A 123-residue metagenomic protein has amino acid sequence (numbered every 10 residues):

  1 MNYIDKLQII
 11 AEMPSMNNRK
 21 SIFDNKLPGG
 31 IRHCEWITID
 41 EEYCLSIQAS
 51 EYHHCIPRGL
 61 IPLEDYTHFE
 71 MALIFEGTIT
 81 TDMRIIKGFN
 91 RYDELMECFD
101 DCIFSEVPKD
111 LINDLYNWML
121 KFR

Functional and structural regions predicted by a protein language model:
M1-I4, E42-C44: Aromatic-enriched hydrophobic runs in primary sequence
Y3-S21, T80-R123: Low-complexity intrinsically disordered segments
N18-T67: Amphipathic, interaction-prone secondary-structure segments
I37, F69-L73, I112: Generic structural hydrophobic/aromatic packing signal, biased to beta-strands
S50-D93: Acidic, aromatic-enriched beta-alpha/helix-loop junctions
